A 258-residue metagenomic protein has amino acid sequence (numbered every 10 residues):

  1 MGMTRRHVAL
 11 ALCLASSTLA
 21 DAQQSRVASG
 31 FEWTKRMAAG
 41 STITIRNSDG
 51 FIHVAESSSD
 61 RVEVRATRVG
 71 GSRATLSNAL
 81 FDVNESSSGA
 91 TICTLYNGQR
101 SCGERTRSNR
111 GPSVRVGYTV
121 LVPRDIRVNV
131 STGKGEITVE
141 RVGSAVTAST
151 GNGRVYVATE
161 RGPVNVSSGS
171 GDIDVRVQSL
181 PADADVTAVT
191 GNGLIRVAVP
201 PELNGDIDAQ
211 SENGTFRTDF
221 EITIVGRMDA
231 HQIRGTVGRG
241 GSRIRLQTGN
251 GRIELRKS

Functional and structural regions predicted by a protein language model:
M1-S258: Intrinsically disordered, low-complexity terminal regions
